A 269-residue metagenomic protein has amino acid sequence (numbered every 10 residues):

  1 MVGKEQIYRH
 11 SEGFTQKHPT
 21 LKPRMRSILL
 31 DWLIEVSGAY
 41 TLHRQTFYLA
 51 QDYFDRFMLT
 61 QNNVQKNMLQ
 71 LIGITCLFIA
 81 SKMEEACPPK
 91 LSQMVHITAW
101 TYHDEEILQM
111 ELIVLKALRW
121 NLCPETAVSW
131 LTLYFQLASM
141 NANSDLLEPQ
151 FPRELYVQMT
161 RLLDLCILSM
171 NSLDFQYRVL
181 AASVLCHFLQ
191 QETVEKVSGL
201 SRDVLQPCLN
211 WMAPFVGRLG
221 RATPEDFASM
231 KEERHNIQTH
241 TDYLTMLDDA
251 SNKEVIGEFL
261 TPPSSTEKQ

Functional and structural regions predicted by a protein language model:
M1-I74, F78-Q269: Acidic, serine/threonine-rich low-complexity regulatory regions at protein termini of eukaryotic cell-cycle
